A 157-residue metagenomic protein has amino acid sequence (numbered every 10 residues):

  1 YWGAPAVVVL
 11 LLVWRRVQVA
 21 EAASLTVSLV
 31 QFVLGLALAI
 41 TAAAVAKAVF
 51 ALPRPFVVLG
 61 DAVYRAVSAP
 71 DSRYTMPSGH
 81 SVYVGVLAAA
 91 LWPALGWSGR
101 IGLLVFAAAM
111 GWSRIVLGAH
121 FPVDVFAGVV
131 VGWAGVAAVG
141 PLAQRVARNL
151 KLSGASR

Functional and structural regions predicted by a protein language model:
Y1-R73, V86-V105, M110: Hydrophobic alpha-helical bundle signature of multipass membrane enzymes
R15-R16, R65-R157: Membrane-embedded catalytic cores of phosphoryl/pyrophosphoryl-handling enzymes
